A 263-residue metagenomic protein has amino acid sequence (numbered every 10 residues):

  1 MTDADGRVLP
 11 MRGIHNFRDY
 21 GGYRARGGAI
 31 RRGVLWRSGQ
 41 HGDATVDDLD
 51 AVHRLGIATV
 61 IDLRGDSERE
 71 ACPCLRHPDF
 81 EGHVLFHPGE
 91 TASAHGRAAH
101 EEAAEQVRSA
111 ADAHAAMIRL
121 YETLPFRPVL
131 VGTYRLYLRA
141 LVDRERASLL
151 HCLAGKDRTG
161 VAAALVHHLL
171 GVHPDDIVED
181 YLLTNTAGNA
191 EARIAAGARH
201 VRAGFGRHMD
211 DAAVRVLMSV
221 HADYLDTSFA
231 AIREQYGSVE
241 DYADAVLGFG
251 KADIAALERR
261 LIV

Functional and structural regions predicted by a protein language model:
M1-L149, V161-V263: Cys-dependent protein tyrosine phosphatase-like superfamily
A154, R158-T159: Ser/Thr-glycine-rich phosphate-binding loops at phosphate-binding pockets of nucleotides, nucleotide cofactors
